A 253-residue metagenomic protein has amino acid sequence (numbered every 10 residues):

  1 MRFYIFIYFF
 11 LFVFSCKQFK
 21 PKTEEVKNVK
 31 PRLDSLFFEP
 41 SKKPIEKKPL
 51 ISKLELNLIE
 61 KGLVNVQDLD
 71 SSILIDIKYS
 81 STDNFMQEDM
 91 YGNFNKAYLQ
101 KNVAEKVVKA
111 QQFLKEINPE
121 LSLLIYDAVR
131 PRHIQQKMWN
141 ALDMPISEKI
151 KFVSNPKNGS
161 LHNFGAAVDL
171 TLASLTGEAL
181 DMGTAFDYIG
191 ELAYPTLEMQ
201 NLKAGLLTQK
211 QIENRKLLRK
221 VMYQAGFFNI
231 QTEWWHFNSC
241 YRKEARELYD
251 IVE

Functional and structural regions predicted by a protein language model:
M1-I5: Positively charged n-region of N-terminal signal peptides that target proteins for export
F14-S15: C-terminal motif of bacterial Sec signal peptides marking the signal peptidase cleavage site
F19-A128, A141, P145-T232, Y241-E253: Extracytoplasmic cell-surface/polysaccharide-interacting catalytic and binding patches
R132-M138, F237-E244: Beta-rich nucleic-acid/ligand-interaction surfaces
